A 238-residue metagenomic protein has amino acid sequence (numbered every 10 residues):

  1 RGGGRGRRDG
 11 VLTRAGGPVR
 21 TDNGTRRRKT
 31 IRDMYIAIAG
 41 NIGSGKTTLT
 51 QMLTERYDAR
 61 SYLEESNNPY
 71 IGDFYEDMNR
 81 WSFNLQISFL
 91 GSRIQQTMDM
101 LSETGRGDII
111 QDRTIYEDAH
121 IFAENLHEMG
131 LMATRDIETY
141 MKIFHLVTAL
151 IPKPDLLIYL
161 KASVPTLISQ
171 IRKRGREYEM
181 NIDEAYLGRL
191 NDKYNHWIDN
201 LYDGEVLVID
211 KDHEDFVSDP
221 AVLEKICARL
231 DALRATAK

Functional and structural regions predicted by a protein language model:
I38: Hydrophobic anchor at the beta1->P-loop junction of P-loop NTPases
N41: P-loop (Walker A) phosphate-binding loop of NTP-binding proteins
K46: Conserved lysine of the Walker
E55-S92: Conserved substrate/cofactor phosphate-moiety recognition/catalytic segment in nucleotide-dependent phosphotransferases
W81, L85-P152: Glycine-rich phosphate-binding loop used to anchor ATP phosphates in small-molecule kinases, encompassing both
H120-K193: A glycine- and Lys/Arg-enriched "phosphate-lid" helix/loop adjacent to the NTP-binding pocket of small-molecule kinases
I168-K238: NTP-dependent small-molecule kinase module
